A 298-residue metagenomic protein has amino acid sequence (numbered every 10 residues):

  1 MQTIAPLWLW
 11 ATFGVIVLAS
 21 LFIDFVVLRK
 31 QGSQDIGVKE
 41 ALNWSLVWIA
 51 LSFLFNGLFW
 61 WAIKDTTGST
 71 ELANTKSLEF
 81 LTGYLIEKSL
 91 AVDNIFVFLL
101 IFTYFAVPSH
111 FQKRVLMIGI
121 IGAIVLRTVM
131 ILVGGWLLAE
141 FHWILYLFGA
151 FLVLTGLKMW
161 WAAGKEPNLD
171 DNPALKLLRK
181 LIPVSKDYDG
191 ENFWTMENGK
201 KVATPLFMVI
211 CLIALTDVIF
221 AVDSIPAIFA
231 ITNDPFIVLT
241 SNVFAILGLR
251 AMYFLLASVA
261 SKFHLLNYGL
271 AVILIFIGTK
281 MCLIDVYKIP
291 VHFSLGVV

Functional and structural regions predicted by a protein language model:
M1-V298: Multi-pass alpha-helical transmembrane bundle typical of ion/small-solute transporters and intramembrane aspartyl
